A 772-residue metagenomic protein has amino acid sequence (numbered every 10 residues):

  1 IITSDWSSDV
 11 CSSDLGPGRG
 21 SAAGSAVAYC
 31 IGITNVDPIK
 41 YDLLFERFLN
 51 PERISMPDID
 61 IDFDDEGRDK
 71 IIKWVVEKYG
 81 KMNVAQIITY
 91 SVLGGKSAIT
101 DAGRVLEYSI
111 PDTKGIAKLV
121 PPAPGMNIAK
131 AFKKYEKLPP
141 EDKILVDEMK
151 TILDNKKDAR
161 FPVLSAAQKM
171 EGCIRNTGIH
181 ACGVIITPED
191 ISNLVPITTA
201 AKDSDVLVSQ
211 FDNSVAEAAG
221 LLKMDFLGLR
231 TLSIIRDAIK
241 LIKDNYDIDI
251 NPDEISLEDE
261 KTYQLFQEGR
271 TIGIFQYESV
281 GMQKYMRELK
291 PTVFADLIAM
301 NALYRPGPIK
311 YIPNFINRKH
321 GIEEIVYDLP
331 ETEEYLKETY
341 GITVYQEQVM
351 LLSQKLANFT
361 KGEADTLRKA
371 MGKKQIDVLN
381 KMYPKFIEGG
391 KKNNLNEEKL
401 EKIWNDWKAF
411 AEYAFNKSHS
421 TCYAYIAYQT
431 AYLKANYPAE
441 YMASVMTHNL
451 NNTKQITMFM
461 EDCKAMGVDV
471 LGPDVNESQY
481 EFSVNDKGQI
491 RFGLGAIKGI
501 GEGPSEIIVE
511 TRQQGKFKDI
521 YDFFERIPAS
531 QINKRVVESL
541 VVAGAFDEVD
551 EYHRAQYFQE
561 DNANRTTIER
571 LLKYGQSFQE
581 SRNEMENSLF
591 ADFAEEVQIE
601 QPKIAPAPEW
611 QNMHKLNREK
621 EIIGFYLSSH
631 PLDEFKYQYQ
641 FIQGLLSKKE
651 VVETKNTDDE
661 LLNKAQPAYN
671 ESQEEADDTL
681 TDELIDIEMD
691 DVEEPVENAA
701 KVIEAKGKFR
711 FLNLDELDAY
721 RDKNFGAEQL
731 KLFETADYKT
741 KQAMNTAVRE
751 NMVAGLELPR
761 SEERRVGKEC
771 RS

Functional and structural regions predicted by a protein language model:
I1-V10, E762-R771: Single conserved hydrophobic/aromatic residue that forms the stacking wall/gate of nucleotide- or nucleobase-binding
S4, S8-K664, A668, Q673-A676 (+1 more regions): Noncatalytic, beta-rich nucleic-acid-contacting surfaces in large DNA/RNA-processing enzymes
I179, G269, L540, I703 (+3 more regions): Compositionally biased, low-complexity repeat tracts
I508, D550, D561, T566 (+6 more regions): General helical secondary-structure elements
Q579, S628, K648, F711-L712 (+3 more regions): Intrinsically disordered, low-complexity, compositionally biased regions/tails
D592-E595, N713, R764: Generic detector of N-terminal low-structure segments
A665-S761: Structured, charged N-terminal subsegments at the starts of enzyme catalytic cores and at intra-chain domain/subunit
